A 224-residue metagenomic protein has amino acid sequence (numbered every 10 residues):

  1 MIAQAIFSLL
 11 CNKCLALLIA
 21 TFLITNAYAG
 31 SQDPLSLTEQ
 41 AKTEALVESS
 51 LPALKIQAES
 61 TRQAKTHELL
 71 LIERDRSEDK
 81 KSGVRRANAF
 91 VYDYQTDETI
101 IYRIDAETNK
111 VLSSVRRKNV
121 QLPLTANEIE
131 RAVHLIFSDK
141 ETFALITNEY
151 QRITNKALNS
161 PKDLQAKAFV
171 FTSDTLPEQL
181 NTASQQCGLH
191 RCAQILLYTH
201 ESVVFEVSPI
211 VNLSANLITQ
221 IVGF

Functional and structural regions predicted by a protein language model:
I2-L15: Bacterial N-terminal signal peptides that target proteins for export
K13-T25: Bacterial N-terminal signal peptides
C14-L17, E130, L145, H190 (+1 more regions): General secretory precursor processing signal
A27-S31: Boundary at the C-terminal end of the N-terminal hydrophobic targeting segment
Q32-A53, I129-E141: Extracellular/secretory-pathway and virion-surface proteins
S36, E78-K80, T125: A diffuse structural propensity rather than consistent per-protein peaks
S49-E107, I153-F224: Exposed beta-strand-loop-beta-strand "reactive/processing" segments of non-cytosolic proteins
K110-T154: Long, charged/polar, surface-exposed segments that mediate recognition or autoinhibition
